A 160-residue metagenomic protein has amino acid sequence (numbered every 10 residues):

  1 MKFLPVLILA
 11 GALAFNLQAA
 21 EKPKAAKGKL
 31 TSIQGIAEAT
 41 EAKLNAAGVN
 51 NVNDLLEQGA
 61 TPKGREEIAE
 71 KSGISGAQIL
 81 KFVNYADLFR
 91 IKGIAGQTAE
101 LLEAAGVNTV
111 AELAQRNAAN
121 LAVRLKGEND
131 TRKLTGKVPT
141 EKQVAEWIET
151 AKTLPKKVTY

Functional and structural regions predicted by a protein language model:
F3-Y160: C-terminal extensions
